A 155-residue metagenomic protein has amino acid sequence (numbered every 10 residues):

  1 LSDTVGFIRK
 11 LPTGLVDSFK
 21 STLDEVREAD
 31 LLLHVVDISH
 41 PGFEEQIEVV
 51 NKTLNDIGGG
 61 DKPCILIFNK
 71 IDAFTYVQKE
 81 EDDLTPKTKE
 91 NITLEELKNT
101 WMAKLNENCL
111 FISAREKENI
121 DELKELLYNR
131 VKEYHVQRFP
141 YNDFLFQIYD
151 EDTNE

Functional and structural regions predicted by a protein language model:
L1, V35, I67: Generic enzyme active-site microenvironment
L1-K10, L31: Switch I (G2) and immediately adjacent beta-strands of P-loop GTPase domains
T4, I38, K70: Walker B catalytic acidic pair
F7, S39-G42: Glycine-/small-residue-rich active-site loops that bind phosphorylated ligands and cofactors
P12-L15, I47: A conditional alpha-helix N-cap/helix-loop micro-motif detector
L15-H40, K52-G60: Inter-motif core of Ras-like GTPase G domains
P41-E155: C-terminal-of-GTPase-core extension/linker across diverse P-loop GTPases
